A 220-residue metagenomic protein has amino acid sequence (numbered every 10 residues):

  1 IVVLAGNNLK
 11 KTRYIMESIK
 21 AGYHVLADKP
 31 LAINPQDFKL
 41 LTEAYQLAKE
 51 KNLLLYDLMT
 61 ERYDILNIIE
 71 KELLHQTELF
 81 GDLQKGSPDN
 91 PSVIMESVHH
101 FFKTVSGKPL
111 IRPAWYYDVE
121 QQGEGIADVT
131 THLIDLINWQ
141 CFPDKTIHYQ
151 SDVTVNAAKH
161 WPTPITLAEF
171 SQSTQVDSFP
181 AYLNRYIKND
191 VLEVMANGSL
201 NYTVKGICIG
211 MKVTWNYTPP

Functional and structural regions predicted by a protein language model:
I1-L26, P30-A44: Beta-loop-alpha module in the N-terminal Rossmann-like domain of NAD(P)-dependent dehydrogenases, especially those
V3-G6, L74, C141: Sec/Tat-exported extracytoplasmic proteins
G6, K10, A32-I33, L58 (+2 more regions): Conserved aromatic-histidine-acidic binding/catalytic patches
N7, P30-L31, T60, T214-T218: An acidic- and aromatic-residue-enriched active-site/binding cleft used to recognize and process polar
T12-M16, K39, D64-I68, E124-N138: A structural signal for well-ordered alpha-helical segments within the folded catalytic domains of diverse enzymes
A21-Y23, E50-L53, G206-G210: A short helix->loop->beta-strand "cap" motif at the edges of active sites that frequently abuts
A32-P109, G123: A contiguous active-site-proximal alpha/beta segment in oxidoreductase catalytic domains
V105-I209, V213-P219: Rossmann-like dinucleotide-binding domain that binds NAD(P)(H)
